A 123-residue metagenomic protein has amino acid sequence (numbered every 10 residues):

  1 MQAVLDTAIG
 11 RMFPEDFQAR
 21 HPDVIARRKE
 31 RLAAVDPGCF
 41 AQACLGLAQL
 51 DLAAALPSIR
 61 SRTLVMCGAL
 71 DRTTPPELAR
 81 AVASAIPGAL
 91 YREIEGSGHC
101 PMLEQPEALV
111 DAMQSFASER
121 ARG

Functional and structural regions predicted by a protein language model:
Q2-S58: Conserved alpha/beta-hydrolase catalytic His-Asp/Glu region
A8, C44-L47, V82, L109 (+2 more regions): Hydrophobic "lid"/C-terminal helical patch of Rossmann-like NAD(P)-dependent dehydrogenase/epimerase domains
I59, V65-C67, D71: Short beta-strand/loop motif that positions the catalytic acidic residue of the alpha/beta-hydrolase fold
R60-S61, G88: Active-site acidic short loop of glycosyltransferases
R72-L78: Conserved alpha/beta-hydrolase "acid-adjacent" motif
R80-A89: Active-site-adjacent alpha-helix of alpha/beta-hydrolase-fold enzymes
G88-G123: Catalytic active-site module of serine/aspartate enzymes centered on a nucleophile-bearing elbow/loop
